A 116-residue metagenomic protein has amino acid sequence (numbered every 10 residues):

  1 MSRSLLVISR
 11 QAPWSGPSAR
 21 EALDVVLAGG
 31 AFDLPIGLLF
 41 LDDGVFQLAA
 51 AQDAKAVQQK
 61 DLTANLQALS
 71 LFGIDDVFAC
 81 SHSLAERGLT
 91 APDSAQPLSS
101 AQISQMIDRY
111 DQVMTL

Functional and structural regions predicted by a protein language model:
L6-R20, Q52-D53: Short, glycine-rich nucleotide/cofactor-binding loops
A19-L38: Histidine-anchored nucleotide/phosphate-binding helix
I36-D42, D76-S81: Short internal beta-strands
G44-Q58: N-terminal beta-loop-helix "entrance" segment that forms/cooperates in small-molecule cofactor or anionic ligand
K55-S83: A glycine-rich helix N-cap at a beta->alpha junction
V77, V113-M114: Short, well-ordered beta-strand core segments
Y110: An anion/phosphate-binding loop that grips the pyrophosphate of nucleotide cofactors and donors
